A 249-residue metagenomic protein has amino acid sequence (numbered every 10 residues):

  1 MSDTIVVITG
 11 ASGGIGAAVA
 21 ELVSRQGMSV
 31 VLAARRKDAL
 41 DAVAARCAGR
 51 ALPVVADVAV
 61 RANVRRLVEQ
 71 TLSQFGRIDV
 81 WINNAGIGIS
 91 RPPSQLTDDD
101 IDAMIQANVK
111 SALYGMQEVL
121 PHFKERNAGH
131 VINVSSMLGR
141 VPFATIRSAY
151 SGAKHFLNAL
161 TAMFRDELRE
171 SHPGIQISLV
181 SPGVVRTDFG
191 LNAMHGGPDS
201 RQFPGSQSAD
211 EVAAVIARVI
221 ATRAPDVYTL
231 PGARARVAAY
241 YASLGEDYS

Functional and structural regions predicted by a protein language model:
S12-G13: Conserved glycine-rich cofactor-binding loop
Q26-V43: Conserved glycine-rich Rossmann-like NAD(P)H-binding loop of the short-chain dehydrogenase/reductase
A56-R66, D98: The beta1-alpha1 cofactor-binding region of Rossmann-like NAD(H)/NADP(H)-dependent oxidoreductases
P92-P93, D100-I105: Substrate-binding pocket helix/loop in short-chain dehydrogenase/reductase
M116, A153: Active-site helix of classical SDR
S136: Residue(s) in the substrate-gating loop at a strand-loop-helix junction that position the organic substrate next
L179-V180, H195-R236: C-terminal helical subdomain
